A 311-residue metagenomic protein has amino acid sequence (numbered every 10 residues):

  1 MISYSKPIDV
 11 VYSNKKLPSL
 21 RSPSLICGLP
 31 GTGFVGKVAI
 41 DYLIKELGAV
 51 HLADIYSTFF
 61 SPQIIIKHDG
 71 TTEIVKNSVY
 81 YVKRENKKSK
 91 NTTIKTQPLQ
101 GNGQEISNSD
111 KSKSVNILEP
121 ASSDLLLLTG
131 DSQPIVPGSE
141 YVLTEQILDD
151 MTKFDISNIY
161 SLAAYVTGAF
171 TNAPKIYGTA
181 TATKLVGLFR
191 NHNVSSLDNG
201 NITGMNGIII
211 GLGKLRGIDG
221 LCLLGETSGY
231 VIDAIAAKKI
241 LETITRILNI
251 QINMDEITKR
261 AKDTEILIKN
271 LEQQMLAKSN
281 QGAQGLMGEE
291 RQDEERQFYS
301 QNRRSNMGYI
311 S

Functional and structural regions predicted by a protein language model:
I2-T129: N-terminal short beta-loop-beta anion/metal-coordinating cradle
G31-V38, G138-V142, Q146, G204-I208 (+2 more regions): Conserved active-site and cofactor/substrate-binding residues in soluble primary-metabolism enzymes
V50-A53, L126-L128, Y160, Y177 (+1 more regions): Hydrophobic/aromatic beta-strand patches that form the interior of the parallel beta-sheet core in alpha/beta enzyme
T58, A163-Y165, S228: Short, ordered loop/turn segments at secondary-structure junctions
S112, G168-I247: Catalytic cores of processing enzymes, dominated by hydrolases/peptidases, characterized by acidic/His-rich
A121-S123, G130-A182: Internal, conserved structured core segments that host functional sites
L148-I159, L215-D219, I247-I252: Secondary-structure boundary elements
D219-S311: Extended, histidine- and acidic-residue-enriched regions that form the cofactor-binding/catalytic faces
